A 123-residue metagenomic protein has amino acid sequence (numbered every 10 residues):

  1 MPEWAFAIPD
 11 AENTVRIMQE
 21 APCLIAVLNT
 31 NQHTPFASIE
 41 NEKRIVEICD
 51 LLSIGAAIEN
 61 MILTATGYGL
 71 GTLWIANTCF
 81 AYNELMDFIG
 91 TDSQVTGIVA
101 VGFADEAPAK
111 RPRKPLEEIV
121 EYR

Functional and structural regions predicted by a protein language model:
M1-S53: Glycine/small-residue-rich phosphate/adenosyl-binding loop
I17-Q19, F88-T91, P112-R113: Solvent-exposed alpha-helices and their adjacent loops that cap or buttress functional pockets in soluble metabolic
M18-A21, Y68, Q94: Short gly/pro-enriched beta-turn/loop segments at secondary-structure junctions
I25, N31, E42-M86: Small-aliphatic-rich amphipathic alpha-helix that forms the alpha element of a beta-alpha
T34, A81, A107: Flexible, glycine-rich phosphate/dinucleotide-binding loops and adjacent beta-alpha linkers at cofactor/substrate
F36-E40, E84, R111-P112: A short secondary-structure junction signal
Y82-G102: Short, conserved aromatic-histidine micro-motifs
V95-R123: C-terminal helix-cap and adjacent tail motif
